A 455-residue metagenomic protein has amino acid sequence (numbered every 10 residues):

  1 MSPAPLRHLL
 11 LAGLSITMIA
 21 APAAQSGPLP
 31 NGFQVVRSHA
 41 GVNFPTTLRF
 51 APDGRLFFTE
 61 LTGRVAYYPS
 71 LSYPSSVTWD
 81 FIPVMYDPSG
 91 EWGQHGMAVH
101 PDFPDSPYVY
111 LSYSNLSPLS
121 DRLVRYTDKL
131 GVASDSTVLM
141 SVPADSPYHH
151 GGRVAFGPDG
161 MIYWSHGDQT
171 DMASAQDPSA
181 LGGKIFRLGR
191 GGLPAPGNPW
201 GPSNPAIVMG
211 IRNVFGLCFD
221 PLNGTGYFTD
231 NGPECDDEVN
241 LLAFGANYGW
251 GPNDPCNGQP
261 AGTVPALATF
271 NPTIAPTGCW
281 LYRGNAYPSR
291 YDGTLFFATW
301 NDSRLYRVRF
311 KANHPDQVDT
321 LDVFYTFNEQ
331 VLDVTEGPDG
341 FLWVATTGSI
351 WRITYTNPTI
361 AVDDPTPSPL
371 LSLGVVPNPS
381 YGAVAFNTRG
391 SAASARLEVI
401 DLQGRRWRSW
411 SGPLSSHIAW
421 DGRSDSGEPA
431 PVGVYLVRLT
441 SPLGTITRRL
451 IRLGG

Functional and structural regions predicted by a protein language model:
R37-N43, D80-S89, M140-S146, P205-G210 (+2 more regions): Surface loop/turn motifs at the tips and blade-to-blade linkers of beta-strand repeat domains
S75-V99: Blade-loop segments of beta-propeller domains
W92-Q94, D102-P104, D168-D322, E329 (+1 more regions): Beta-propeller domain segments
S120-F156: Asp-box/WD-like beta-propeller blade repeats and closely related beta-sheet repeat scaffolds
T356-V376, G390, R406-W407, L453-G455: Residue-level detector of functionally pivotal "anchor" positions at catalytic/ligand-binding pockets or at interdomain
G382-V384, S411, E428-G455: C-terminal tail/sorting-segment detector
V399-W407, Y435: Short, glycine-anchored, charge-dense loop/turn motifs used at functional sites
